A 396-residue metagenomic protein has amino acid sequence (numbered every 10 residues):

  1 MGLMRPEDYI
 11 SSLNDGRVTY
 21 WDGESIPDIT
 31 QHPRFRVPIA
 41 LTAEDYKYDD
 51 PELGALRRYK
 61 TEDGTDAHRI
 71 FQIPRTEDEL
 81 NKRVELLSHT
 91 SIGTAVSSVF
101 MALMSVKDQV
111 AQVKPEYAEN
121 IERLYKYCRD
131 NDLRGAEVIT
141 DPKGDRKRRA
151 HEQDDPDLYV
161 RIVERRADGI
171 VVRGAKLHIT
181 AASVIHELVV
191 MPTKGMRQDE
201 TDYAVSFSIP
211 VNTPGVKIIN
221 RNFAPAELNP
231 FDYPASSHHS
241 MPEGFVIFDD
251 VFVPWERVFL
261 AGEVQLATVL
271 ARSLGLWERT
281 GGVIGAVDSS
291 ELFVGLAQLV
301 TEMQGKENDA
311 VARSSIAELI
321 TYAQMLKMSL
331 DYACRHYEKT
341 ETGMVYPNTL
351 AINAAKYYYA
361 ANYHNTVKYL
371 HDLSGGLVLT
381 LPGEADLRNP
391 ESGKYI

Functional and structural regions predicted by a protein language model:
M1-A43: N-terminal-proximal low-complexity accessory segments that begin disordered and transition into the first
T30-D49, S183-T193: Short, surface-exposed, low-complexity cationic segments
K47-G135, A181, E187: Internal helix-loop-helix
V106-A175: Gly/Pro-rich turn-and-neighbor structural signature
A175, I179-L228: A short core secondary-structure module
N229-Q324: Glycine-rich beta->alpha junctions and the first turn(s) of the following alpha-helix
S314-K339, Y358-A361, N365, H371: Loop-to-helix element that buttresses phosphate recognition and phosphoryl-transfer chemistry
L350-I396: Alpha-helix capping/hinge segments and adjacent helical runs
